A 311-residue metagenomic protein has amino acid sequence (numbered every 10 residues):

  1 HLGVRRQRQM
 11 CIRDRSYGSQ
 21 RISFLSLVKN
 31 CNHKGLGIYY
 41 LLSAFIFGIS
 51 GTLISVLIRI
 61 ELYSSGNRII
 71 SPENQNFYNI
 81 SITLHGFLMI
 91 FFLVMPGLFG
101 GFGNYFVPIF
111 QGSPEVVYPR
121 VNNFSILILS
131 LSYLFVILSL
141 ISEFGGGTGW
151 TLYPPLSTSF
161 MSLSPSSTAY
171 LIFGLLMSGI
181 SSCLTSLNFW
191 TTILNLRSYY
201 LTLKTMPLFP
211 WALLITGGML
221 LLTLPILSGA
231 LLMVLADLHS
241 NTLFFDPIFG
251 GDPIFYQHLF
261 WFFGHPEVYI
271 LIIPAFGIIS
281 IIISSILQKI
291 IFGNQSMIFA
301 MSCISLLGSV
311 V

Functional and structural regions predicted by a protein language model:
H1-R8, I12: Single conserved hydrophobic/aromatic residue that forms the stacking wall/gate of nucleotide- or nucleobase-binding
Q9, S19, S23-F24, L53-N67 (+1 more regions): Membrane-embedded alpha-helical bundles that constitute the cytochrome b-like, heme-associated redox core of multi-pass
R13-V28, V107: Membrane-proximal N-terminal segments immediately preceding the first transmembrane helix
L25-L42, Q111-L131, S162-L175, L194-L220 (+1 more regions): Membrane-interfacial loop-to-helix junctions in multi-pass inner-membrane proteins
S43-L53, S125-I141, I215-M233: Hydrophobic alpha-helical membrane-insertion segments
R59-W190, R197-Y200, V234, S240-F245 (+1 more regions): Membrane-interface helix-loop-helix modules in multi-pass inner-membrane proteins
F91-G103, S228, I270-I286: Membrane-interfacial alpha-helical segments at the cytosolic side of multi-pass membrane proteins
P247-P253, L259-V268, I272-V311: Membrane-embedded translocation segments of transport machinery
